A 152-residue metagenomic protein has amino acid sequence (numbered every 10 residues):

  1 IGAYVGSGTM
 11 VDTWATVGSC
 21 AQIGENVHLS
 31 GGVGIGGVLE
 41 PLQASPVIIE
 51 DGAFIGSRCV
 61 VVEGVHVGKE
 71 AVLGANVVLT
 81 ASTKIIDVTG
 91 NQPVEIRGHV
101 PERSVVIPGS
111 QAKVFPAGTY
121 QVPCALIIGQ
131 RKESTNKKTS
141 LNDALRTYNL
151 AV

Functional and structural regions predicted by a protein language model:
I1-V114, I127: Structural signal for interior beta-strand "rungs" in well-ordered beta-sheet cores of soluble enzyme domains
R97, E102-S104, P108-V152: Terminal amphipathic alpha-helical/low-complexity segments used for targeting or macromolecular assembly
